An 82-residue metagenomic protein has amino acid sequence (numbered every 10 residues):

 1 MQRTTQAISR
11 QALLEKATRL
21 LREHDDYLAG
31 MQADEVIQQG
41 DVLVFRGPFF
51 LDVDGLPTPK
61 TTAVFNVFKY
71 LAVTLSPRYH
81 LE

Functional and structural regions predicted by a protein language model:
M1-Q2, L56: Short amphipathic alpha-helical segments at helix-loop
Q2-Q32: N-terminal acidic leader/helix
V36-E82: Detector for the mature cores of small, proteolytically processed and post-translationally modified peptide effectors
